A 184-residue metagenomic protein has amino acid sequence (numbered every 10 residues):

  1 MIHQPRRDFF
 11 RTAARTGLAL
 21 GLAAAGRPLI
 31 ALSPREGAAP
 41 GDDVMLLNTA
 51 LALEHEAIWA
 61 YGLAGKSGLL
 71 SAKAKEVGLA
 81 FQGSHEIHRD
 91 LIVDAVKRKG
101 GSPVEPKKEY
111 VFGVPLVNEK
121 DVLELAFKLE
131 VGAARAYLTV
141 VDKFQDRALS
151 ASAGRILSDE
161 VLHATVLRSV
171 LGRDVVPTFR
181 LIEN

Functional and structural regions predicted by a protein language model:
I2-Q4, R11-L18, A25-N184: All-alpha RGS (Regulator of G-protein Signaling) helical domain and cognate RGS-like helical scaffolds
